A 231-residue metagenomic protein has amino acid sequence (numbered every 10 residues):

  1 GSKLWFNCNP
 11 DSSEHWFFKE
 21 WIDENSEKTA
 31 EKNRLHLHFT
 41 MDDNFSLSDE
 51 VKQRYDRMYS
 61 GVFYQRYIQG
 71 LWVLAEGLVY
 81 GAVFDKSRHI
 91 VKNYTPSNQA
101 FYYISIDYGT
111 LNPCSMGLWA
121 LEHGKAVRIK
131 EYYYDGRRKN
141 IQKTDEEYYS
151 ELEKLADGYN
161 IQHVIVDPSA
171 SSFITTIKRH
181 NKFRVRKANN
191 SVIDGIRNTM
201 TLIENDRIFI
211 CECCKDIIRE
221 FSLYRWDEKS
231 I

Functional and structural regions predicted by a protein language model:
G1-M58: ASCE P-loop NTPase helicase motor core
S2-N9, C114-G124: A short alpha/beta connector and helix-capping loop motif
D23-K32, K86, V91-T95, T199-I203: Short, conserved catalytic or adaptor-binding loops enriched in Gly and charged residues
L37-F39, I68, A188: Hydrophobic residues at beta-strand termini and immediately following loops that shape nucleotide-binding pockets
N44-I106: ATPase catalytic-site recognition across NTP-hydrolyzing enzymes
S97-L121: Gly/Thr-rich phosphate-binding beta-strand-loop-beta motif of the actin/hexokinase/Hsp70
E122-I231: Mg2+-dependent endonuclease catalytic cores in nucleic-acid-processing enzymes, primarily RNase H-like
